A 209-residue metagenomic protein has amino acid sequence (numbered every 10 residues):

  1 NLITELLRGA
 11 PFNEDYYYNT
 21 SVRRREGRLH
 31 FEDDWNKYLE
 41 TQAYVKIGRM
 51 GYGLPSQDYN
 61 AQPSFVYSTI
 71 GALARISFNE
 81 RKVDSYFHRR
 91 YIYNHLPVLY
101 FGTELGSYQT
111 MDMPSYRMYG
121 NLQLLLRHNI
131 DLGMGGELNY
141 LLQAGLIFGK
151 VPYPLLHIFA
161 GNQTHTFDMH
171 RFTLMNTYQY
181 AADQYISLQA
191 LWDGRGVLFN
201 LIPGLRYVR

Functional and structural regions predicted by a protein language model:
N1-R209: Exposed, low-structure sequence patches enriched in small/polar residues
